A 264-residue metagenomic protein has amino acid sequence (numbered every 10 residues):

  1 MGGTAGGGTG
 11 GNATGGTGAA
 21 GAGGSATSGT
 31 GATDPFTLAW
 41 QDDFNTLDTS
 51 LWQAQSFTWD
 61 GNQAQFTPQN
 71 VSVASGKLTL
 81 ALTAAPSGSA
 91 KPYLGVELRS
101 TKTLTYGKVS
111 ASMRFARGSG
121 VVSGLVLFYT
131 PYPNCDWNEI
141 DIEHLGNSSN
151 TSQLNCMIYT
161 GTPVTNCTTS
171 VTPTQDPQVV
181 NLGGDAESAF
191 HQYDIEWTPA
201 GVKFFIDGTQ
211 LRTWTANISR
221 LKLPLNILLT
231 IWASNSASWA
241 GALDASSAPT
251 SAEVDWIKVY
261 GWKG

Functional and structural regions predicted by a protein language model:
M1-T33: Ser/Thr-rich, Pro/Gly/Ala-heavy low-complexity intrinsically disordered linkers and tails of secreted extracellular
G31-G264: GH16 jelly-roll
